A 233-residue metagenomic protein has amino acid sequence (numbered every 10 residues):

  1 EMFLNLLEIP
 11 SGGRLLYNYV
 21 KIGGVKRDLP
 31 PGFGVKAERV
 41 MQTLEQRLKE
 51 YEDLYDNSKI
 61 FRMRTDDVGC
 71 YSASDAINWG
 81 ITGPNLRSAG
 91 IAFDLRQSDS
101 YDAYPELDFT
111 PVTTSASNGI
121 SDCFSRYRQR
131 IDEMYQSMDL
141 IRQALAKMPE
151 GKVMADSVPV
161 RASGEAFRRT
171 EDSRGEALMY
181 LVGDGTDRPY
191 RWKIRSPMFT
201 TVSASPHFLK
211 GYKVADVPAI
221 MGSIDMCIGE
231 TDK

Functional and structural regions predicted by a protein language model:
E1-K233: Active-site bordering "gate/hinge" segments that shape substrate access to catalytic or cofactor-binding pockets
